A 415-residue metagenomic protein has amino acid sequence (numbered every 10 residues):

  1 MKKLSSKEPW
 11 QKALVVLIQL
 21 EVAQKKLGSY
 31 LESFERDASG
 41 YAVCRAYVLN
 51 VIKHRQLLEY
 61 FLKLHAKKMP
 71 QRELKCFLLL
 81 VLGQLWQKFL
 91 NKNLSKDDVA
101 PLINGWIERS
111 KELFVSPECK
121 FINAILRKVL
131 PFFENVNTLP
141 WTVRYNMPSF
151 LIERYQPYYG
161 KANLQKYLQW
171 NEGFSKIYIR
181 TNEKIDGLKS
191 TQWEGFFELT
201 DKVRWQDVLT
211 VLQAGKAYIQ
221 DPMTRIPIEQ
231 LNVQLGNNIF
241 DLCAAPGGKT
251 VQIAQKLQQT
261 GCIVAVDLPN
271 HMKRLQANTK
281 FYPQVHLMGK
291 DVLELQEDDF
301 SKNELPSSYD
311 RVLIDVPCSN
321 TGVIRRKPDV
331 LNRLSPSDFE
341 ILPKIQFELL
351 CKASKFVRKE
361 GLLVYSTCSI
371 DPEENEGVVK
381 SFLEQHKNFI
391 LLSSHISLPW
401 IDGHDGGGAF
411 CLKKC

Functional and structural regions predicted by a protein language model:
M1-C415: S-adenosylmethionine
